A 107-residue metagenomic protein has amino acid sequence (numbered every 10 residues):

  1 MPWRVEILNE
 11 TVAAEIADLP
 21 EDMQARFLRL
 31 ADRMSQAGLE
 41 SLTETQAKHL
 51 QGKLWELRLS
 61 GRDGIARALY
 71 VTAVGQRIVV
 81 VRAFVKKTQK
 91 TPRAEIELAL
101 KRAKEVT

Functional and structural regions predicted by a protein language model:
M1-I65, V74-R77, V85-T107: Basic, Lys/Arg-enriched alpha-helical interface segments
A68: Portal/gating segments that form or line small-molecule/metal binding sites
V71: Conserved Hanks-type protein kinase catalytic core
V81: ATP-dependent carboxylate-activation loops
